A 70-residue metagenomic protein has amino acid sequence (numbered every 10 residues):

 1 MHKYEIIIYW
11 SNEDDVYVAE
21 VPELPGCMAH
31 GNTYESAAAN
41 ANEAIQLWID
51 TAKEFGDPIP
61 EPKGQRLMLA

Functional and structural regions predicted by a protein language model:
M1-D15, E20, L24, R66-A70: N-terminal segment of the canonical double-stranded RNA-binding domain
M1-E5, A39-A70: Short, charged, surface-exposed hinge/linker loops at domain edges that act as mobile lids or interdomain connectors
S11-E13, E35-S36, A41-N42: Short secondary-structure boundary micro-motifs
V16, G31-T33, E43, P58: Short linear motifs in intrinsically disordered/low-complexity regions
P22, C27, A52: Short glycine- and Lys/Arg-enriched binding-loop motifs that mark or flank ligand-binding interfaces
P25-S36: A short, exposed loop/beta-hairpin motif centered on an aromatic-Gly-Thr core
